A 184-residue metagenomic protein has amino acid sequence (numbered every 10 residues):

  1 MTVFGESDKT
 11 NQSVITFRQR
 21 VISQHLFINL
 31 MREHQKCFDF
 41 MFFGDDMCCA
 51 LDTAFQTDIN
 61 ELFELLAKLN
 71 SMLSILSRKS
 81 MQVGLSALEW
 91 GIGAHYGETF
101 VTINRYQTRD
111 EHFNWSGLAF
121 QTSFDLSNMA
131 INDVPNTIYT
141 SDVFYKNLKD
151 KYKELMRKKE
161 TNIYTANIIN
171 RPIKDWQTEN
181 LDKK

Functional and structural regions predicted by a protein language model:
M1, T53, Y96, D142-V143: Residues immediately flanking
M1-E61: Catalytic NTP-binding/metal-coordinating core of nucleotidyl cyclase/transferase enzymes
I28-E33, S74-M81, I131: A general structural signal for alpha-helical elements within enzymatic catalytic domains
H34-D58, R78-S116: Catalytic core of nucleotidyl cyclases, primarily class III adenylyl/guanylyl cyclases
E61-R78, Q82, P135: Acidic, metal/cofactor-coordinating or nucleic-acid-engaging core segments within structured domains
E64, E89, G117-Q121, Y139: Charged, alpha-helix-enriched surfaces in structured cytosolic catalytic cores of large nucleotide-utilizing machines
T122, I131-K184: Intrinsically disordered, glycine/charged-rich C-terminal tails and inter-domain linkers that flank nucleotidyl cyclase
D125-L126: Alpha-helical oligomerization segments
